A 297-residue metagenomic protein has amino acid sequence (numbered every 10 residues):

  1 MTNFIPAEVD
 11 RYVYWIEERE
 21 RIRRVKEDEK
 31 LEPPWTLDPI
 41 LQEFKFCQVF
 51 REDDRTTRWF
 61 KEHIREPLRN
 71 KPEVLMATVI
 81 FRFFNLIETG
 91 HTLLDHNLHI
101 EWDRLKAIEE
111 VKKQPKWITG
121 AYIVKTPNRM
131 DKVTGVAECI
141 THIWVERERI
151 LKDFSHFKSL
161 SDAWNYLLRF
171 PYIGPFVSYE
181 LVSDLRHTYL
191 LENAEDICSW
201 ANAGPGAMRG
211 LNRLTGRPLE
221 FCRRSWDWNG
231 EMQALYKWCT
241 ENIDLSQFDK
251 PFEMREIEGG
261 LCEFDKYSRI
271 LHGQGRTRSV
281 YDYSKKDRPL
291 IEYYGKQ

Functional and structural regions predicted by a protein language model:
M1-I123: N-terminal polyanion-binding entry modules of DNA glycosylases/AP lyases and select other DNA-binding proteins
M1-R58, G135, H142-D162, Y179 (+1 more regions): C-terminal accessory module of base-excision DNA glycosylases/AP lyases that mediates lesion recognition and DNA
I64, L167, N193-I197: Residues at structural and domain junctions
E66-N70, F170, C198-W200: A general structural signal for short secondary-structure junctions and capping/turn motifs
T78-L86, L167-F170, L185-R186, L211-T215: Generic structural signal for hydrophobic core residues of well-folded globular domains
G90-R169: Alpha-helical ds-nucleic-acid-binding substructure associated with the helix-hairpin-helix region of base-excision DNA
L167, S178-Y179: Amphipathic alpha-helical packing elements
